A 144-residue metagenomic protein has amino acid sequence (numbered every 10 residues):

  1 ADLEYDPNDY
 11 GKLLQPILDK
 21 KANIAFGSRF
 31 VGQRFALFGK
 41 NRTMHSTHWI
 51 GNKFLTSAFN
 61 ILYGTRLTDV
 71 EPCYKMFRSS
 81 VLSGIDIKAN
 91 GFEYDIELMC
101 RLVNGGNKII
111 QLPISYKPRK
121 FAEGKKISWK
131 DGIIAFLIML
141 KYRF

Functional and structural regions predicted by a protein language model:
A1-E4: The conserved acidic donor/metal-binding loop of glycosyltransferases
P7-F92, R119-K130, F136: Acceptor/aglycone-binding surface of glycosyltransferases and processive sugar-polymer synthases
T65-R66, D86-N90, M99-K117: Catalytic donor-sugar/metal-binding loop of nucleotide-sugar-dependent glycosyltransferases
M76-S80, D95-I110, F136: Catalytic-site signature of metal-activated, phosphate-bearing donor transferases, centered on the GT-A/GT-A-like
A135-F144: C-terminal, non-catalytic tails of nucleotide-sugar-dependent glycosyltransferases
